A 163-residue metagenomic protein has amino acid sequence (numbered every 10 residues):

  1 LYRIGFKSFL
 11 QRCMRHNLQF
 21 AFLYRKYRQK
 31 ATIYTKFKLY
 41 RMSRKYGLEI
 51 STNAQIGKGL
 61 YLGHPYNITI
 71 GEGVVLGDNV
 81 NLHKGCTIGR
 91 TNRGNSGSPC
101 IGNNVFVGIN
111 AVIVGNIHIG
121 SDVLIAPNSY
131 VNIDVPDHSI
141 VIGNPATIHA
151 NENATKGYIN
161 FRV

Functional and structural regions predicted by a protein language model:
L1-G47, N153-V163: Terminal amphipathic alpha-helical/low-complexity segments used for targeting or macromolecular assembly
F9-R15, Y27, T32-I33, S51-N53 (+3 more regions): Short, flexible segments with low predicted structural confidence
Y46, T52, G57-K58, G63-E72 (+11 more regions): Left-handed beta-helix
N92-G94, N153: Short acidic, glycine/proline-rich loop/turn micro-motifs
S139-I159: Conserved beta-strand-loop-alpha-helix hinge in the C-terminal portion of ABC ATPase nucleotide-binding domains
